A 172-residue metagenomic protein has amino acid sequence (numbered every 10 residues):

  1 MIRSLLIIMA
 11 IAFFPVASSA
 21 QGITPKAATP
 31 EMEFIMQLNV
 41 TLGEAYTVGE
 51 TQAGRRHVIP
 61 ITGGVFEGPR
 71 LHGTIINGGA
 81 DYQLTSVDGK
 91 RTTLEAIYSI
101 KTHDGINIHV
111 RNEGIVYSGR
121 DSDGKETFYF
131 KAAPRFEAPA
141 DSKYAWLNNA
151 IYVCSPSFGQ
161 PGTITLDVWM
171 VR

Functional and structural regions predicted by a protein language model:
M1-I2: N-terminal secretory signal peptides that target proteins for export/translocation
L5-P15: Bacterial N-terminal signal peptides
V16-A20: Sec/Tat signal peptide C-region and signal peptidase I cleavage site
Q21-R172: Beta-strand-enriched cores of mature, soluble protein domains
